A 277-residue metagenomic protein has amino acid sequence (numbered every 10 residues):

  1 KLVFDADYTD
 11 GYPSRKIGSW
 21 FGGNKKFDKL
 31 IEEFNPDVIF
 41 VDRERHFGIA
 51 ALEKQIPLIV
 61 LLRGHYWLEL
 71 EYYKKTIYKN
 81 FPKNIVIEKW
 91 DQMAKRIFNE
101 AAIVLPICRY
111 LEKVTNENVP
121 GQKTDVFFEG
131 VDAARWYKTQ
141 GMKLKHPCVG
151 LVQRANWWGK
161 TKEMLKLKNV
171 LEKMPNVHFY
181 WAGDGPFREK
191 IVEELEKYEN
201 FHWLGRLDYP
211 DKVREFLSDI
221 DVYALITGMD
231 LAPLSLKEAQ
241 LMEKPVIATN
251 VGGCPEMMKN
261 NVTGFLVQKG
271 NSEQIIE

Functional and structural regions predicted by a protein language model:
T9-P13, V60-Q92: Acceptor-binding helix/loop patch of EC 2.4 sugar-transfer enzymes, predominantly nucleotide-sugar-dependent
K25, K29, F81-V104: Membrane-proximal helix-turn-helix segments that form the acceptor-binding/catalytic region of lipid-linked
L105, M142-K162, K168-E172, Y180: Conserved donor-binding/catalytic core segment of Leloir-type glycosyltransferases
Y110, G130: Carbohydrate-associated surface elements
E189-L207: Nucleotide-activated donor-binding/catalytic signature segment of Leloir-type glycosyltransferases, i.e., the conserved
G228: Aromatic "clamp/platform" in nucleotide-sugar-dependent glycosyltransferases that forms part of the donor/acceptor
P245-A248, M258: Short hydrophobic beta-strand element within catalytic cores of glycosyltransferases and related nucleotide-activated
N260-N261, F265-S272: Conserved acidic donor-binding segment of nucleotide-sugar-dependent glycosyltransferases
